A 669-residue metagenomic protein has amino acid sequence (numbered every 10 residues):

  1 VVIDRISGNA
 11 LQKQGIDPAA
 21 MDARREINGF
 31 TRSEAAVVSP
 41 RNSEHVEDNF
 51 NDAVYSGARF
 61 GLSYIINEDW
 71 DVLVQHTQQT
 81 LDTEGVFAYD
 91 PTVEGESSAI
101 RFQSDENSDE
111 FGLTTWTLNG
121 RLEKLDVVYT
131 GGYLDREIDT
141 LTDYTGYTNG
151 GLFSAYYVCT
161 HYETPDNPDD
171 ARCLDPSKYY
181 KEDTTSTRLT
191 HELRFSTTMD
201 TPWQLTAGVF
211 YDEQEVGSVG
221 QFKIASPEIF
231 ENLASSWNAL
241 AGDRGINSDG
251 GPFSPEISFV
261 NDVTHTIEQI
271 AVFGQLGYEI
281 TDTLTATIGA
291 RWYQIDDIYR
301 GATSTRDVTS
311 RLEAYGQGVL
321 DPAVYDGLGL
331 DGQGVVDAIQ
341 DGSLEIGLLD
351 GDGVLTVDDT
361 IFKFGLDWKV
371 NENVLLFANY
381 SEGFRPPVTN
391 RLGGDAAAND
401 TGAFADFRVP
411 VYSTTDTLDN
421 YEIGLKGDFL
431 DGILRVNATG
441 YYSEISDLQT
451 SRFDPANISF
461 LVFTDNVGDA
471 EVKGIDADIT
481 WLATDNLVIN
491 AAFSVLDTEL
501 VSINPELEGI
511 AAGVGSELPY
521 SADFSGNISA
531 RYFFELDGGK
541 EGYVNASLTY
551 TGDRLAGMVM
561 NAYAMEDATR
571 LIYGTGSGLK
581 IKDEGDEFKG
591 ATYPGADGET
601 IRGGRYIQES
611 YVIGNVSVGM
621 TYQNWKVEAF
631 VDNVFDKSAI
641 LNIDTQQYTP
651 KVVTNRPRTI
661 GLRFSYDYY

Functional and structural regions predicted by a protein language model:
V1-T83, G112-L113, S186-H191, M199-D212 (+4 more regions): Transmembrane beta-barrel wall of Gram-negative outer-membrane proteins
S63-N67, F195-T198, G208-D212, V263-E444: Structural signature of Gram-negative outer-membrane beta-barrels, strongest in the C-terminal barrel of TonB-dependent
D69-V72, K124-V127, P202-L205, T283-A286 (+5 more regions): Repeated loop/turn-to-beta-strand initiation elements of outer-membrane beta-barrel proteins
H76-D82, L122, Y133-E137, Y211-E215 (+11 more regions): Transmembrane beta-strands of outer-membrane beta-barrel pores
T117-Y144, K369-R385, R391-G394, Y412-I475 (+3 more regions): Membrane-embedded beta-barrel scaffold of Gram-negative outer-membrane proteins
F222-K223, I229, T549-T569, T575 (+1 more regions): C-terminal beta-signal and adjacent terminal beta-strands/loops of Gram-negative outer-membrane beta-barrel proteins
D282-A286, R435-E444, F463-M560, R663-Y669: Gram-negative outer-membrane beta-barrel transporters
S521-T621, F635: C-terminal beta-barrel architecture of Gram-negative outer-membrane proteins
